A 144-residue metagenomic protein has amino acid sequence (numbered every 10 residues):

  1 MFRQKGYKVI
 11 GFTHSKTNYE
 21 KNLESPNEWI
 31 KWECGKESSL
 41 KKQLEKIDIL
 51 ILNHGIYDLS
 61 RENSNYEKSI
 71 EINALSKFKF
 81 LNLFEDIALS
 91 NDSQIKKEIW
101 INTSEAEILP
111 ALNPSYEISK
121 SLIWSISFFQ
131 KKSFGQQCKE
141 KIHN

Functional and structural regions predicted by a protein language model:
M1-I10: Canonical Rossmann dinucleotide-binding motif of NAD(H)/NADP(H)-dependent dehydrogenases/reductases, specifically
G11-E20, C34: N-terminal Rossmann-fold cofactor-binding loop
F12, N53-H54, K96-A106, H143: SDR active-site strand-loop-helix element
K21-S38: Rossmann-fold cofactor-recognition segment
I47-G55, N73, I101: Rossmann-fold scaffold of SDR-type NAD(P)-dependent oxidoreductases
L59-R61, L89-C138: Catalytic loop of short-chain dehydrogenase/reductase
S60-L75: Short alpha-helical oligomerization interface
I72-I95, K132: Amphipathic alpha-helical dimer-interface segment in Rossmann-like NAD(P)H-dependent oxidoreductases
